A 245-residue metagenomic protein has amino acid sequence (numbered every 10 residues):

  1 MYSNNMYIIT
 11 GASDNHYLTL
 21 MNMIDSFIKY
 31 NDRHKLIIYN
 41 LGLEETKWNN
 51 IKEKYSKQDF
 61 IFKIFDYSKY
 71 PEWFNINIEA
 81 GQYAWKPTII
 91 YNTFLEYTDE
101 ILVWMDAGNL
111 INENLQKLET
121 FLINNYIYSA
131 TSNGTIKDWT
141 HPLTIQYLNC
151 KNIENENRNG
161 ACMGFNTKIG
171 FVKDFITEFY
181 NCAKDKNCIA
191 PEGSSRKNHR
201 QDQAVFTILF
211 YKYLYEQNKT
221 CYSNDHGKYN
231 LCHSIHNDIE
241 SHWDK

Functional and structural regions predicted by a protein language model:
M1-K245: Glycosyltransferase catalytic domains, chiefly GT-A lineage
